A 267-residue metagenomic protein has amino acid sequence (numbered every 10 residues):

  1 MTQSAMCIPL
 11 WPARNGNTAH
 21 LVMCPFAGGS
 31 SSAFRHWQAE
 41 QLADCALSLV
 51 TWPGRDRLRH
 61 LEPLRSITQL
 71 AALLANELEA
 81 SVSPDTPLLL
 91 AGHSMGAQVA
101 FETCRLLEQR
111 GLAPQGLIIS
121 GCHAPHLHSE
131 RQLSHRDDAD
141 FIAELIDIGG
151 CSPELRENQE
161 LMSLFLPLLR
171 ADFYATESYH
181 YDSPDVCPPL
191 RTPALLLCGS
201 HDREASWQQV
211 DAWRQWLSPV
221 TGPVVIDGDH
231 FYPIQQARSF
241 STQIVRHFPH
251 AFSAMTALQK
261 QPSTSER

Functional and structural regions predicted by a protein language model:
M1-A91, Q98-R267: Domain-scale detector for complete catalytic domains at protein termini or as standalone homologs
